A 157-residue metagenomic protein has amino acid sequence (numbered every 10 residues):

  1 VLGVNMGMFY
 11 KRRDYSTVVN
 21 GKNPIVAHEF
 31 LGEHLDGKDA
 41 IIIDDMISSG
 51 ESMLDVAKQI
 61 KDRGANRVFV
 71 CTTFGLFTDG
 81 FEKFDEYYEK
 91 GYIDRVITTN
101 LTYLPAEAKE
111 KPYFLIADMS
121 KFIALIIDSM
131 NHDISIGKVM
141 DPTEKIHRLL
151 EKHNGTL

Functional and structural regions predicted by a protein language model:
V1-L157: PRPP-associated nucleotide enzymes
